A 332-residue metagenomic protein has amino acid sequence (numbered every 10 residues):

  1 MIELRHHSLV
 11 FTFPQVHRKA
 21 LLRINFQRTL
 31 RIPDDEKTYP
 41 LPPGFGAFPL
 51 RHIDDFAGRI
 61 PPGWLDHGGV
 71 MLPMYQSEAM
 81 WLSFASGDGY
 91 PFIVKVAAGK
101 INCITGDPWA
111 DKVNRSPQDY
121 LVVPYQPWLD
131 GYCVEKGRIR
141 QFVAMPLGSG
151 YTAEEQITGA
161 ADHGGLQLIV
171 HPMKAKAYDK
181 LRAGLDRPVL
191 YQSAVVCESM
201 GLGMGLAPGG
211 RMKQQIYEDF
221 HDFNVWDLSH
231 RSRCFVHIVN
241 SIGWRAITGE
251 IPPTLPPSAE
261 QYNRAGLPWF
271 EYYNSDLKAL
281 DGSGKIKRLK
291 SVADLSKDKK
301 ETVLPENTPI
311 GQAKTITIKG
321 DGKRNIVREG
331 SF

Functional and structural regions predicted by a protein language model:
M1-F332: Intrinsically disordered, low-complexity segments enriched in small/polar residues
